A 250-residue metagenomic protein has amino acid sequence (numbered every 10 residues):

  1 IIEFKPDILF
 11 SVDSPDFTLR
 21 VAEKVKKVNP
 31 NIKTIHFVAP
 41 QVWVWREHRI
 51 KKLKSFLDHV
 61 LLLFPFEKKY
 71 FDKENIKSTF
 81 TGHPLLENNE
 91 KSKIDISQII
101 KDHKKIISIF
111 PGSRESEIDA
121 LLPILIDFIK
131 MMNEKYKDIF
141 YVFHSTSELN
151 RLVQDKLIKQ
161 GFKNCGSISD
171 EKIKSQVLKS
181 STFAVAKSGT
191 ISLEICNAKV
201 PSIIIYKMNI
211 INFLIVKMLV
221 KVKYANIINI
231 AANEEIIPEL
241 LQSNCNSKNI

Functional and structural regions predicted by a protein language model:
I1-I250: Nucleotide-activated sugar donor-binding and catalytic core shared by glycosyltransferases and related lipid-linked
